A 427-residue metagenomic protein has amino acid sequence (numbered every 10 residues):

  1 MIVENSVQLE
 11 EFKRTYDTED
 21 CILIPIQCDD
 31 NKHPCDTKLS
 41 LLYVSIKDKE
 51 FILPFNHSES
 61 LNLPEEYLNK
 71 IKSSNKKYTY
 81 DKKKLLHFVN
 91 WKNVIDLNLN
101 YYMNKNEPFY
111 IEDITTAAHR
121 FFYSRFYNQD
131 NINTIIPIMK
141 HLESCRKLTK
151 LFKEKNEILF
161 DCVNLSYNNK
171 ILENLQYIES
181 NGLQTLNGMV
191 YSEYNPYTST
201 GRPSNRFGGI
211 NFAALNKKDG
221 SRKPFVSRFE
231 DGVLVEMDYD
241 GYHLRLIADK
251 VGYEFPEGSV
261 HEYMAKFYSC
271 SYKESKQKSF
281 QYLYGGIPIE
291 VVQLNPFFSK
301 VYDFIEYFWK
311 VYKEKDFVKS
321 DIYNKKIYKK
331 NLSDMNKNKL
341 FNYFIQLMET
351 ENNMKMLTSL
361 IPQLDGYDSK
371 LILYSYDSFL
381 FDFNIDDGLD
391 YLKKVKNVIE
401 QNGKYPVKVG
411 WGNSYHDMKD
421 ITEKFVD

Functional and structural regions predicted by a protein language model:
M1-D20, D30, D48, S199-S204 (+3 more regions): N- or domain-start disorder-to-order transition segments that initiate the globular core
M1-T18, E59, E65-E66, K72-S73 (+5 more regions): Short, Lys/Arg-enriched, disordered terminal segments
I2, C28-S40, V44-D48, F55-E59 (+4 more regions): Acidic, glycine-rich two-metal-ion catalytic cores of nucleic acid-processing enzymes
I2-S6, D17-K155: Conserved DEDDh/DEDDy metal-dependent 3′-5′ exonuclease domain
L86-F160, S166, K170-S180, N216-K337: Helical catalytic core of nucleic-acid polymerases
W91-V94, L371, V407-V409: Generic structural signal for residues in well-ordered beta-strands
N98, S166-I171, N187, N195 (+5 more regions): A glycine-rich phosphate-binding loop feature that marks nucleotide/adenosyl-phosphate handling sites
G286-Q293, V301-Q346, D382, D386-D427: C-terminal polymerase-core module
